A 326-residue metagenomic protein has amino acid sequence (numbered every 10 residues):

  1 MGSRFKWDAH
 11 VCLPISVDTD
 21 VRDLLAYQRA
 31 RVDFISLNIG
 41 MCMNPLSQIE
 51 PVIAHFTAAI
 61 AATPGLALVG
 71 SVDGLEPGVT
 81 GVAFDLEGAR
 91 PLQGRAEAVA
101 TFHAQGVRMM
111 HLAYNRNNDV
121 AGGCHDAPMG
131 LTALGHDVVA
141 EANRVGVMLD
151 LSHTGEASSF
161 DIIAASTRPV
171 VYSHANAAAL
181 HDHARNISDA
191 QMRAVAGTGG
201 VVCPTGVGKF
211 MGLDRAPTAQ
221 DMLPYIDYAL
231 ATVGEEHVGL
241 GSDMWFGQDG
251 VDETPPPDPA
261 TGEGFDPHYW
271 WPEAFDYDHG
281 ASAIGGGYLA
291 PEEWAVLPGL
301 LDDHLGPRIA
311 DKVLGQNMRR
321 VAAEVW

Functional and structural regions predicted by a protein language model:
M1-P128, A133, D182-W326: N-terminal hydrophobic targeting/anchoring segments and the immediately downstream early-domain regions of hydrolases
R31-D33, V107-M109, R144-V147, A165-V171 (+2 more regions): Glycine-enriched alpha-helix->loop->beta-strand junction motifs that scaffold or abut catalytic
A58-P64, G130-V145, I162-Y172, T232: Alpha-helix-loop-beta-strand connector modules within alpha/beta enzyme cores
R95-V99, G155-R168: Distinct, well-ordered alpha-helical segments
R116, T154-G155: A generic "binding-loop/recognition-motif" signal
V147-T154: Catalytic beta/alpha-barrel core
A179: Short beta->alpha connector loops of Rossmann-like oxidoreductase domains
